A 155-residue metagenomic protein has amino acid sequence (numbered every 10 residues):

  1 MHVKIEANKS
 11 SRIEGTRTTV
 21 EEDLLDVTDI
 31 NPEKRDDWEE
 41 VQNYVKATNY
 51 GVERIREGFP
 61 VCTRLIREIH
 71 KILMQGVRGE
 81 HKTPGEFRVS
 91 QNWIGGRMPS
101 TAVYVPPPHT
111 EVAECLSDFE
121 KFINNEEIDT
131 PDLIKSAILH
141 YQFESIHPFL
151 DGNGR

Functional and structural regions predicted by a protein language model:
M1-R155: FIC/Doc superfamily catalytic core
